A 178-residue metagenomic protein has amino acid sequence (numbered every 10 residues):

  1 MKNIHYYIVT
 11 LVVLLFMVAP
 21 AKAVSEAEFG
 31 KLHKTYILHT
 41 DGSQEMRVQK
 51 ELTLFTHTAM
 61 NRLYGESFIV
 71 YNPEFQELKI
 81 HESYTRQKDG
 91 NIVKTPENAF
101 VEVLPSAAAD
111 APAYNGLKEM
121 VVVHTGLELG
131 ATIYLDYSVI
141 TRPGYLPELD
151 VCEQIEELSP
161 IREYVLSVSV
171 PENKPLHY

Functional and structural regions predicted by a protein language model:
M1-V9: Bacterial N-terminal signal peptides that target proteins for export
K2-N3, M17-E26: Bacterial Sec-dependent signal peptides at the C-terminal "C-region" and cleavage site
I8-M17: Bacterial N-terminal signal peptides
K22-Y178: Beta-strand-rich, non-transmembrane domain signature
